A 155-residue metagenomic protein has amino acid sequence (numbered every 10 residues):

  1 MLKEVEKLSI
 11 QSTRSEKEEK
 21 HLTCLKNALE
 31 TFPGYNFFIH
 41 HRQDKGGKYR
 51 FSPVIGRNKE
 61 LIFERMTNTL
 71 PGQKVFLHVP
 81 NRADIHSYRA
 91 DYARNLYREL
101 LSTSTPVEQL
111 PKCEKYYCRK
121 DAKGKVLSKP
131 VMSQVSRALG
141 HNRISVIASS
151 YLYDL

Functional and structural regions predicted by a protein language model:
M1-G34, S149: Short, charged phosphate-coordinating catalytic segments
L2, P33-F38, Q43, N68: A short mid-domain helix/strand-loop element embedded in enzyme catalytic domains that forms or borders the active-site
E18-H21, Q43-E64, Q73-Y92: C-terminal catalytic core of Y-nucleophile DNA break-rejoin enzymes
K20-I39, Y117-R137: Intrinsically disordered, low-complexity acidic Ser/Thr-rich regulatory segments
F37, R50-S52, S149: Extracytoplasmic/periplasmic beta-strand context in beta-sandwich domains, especially the cupredoxin/COX2 CuA-binding
L61-T69, L96, A138: Residues that form generic nucleotide/phosphate-binding pockets
H78-M132, V146: Short basic/aromatic active-site micro-motif
V126-S133, R137-L155: Catalytic-site neighborhood detector that most strongly recognizes the C-terminal catalytic loop/helix of tyrosine
